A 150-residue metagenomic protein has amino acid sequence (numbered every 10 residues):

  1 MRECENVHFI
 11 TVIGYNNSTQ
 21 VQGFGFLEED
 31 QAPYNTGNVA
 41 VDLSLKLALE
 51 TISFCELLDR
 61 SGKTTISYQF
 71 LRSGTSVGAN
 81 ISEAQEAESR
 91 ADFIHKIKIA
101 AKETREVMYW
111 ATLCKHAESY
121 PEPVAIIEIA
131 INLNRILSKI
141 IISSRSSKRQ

Functional and structural regions predicted by a protein language model:
M1-A79, A87-Q150: Short, C-terminally biased terminal segments at protein or domain edges
